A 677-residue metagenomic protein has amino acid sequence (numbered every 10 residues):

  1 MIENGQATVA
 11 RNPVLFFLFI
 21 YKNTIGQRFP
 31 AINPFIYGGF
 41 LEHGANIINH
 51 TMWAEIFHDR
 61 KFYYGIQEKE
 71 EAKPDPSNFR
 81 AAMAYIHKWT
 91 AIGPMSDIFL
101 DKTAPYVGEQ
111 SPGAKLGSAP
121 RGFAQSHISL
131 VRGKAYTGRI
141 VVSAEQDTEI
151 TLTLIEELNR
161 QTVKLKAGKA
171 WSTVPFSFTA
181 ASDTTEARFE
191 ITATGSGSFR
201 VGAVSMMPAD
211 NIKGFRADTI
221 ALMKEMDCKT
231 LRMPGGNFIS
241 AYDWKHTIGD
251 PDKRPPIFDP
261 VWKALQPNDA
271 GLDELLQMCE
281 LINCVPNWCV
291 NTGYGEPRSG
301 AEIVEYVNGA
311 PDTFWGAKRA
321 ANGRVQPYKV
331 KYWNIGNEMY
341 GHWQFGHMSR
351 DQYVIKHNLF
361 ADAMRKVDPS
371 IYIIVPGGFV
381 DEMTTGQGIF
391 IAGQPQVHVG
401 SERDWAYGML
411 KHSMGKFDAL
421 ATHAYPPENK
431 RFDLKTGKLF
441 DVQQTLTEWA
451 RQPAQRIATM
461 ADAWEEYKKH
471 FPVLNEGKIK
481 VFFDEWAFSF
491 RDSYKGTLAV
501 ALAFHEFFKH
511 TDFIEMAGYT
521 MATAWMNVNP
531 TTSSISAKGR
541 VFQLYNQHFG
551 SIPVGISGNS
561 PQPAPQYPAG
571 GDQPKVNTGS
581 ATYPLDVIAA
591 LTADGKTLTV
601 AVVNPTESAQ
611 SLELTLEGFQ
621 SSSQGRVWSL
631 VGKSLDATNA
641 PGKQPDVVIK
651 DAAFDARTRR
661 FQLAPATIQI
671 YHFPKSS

Functional and structural regions predicted by a protein language model:
L18-N268, V285, A301, D351 (+4 more regions): Extracellular and organelle-lumenal recognition/adhesion modules and their flexible linkers in secreted
V141-E145, T179-A181, Q547, V603-P605 (+1 more regions): Solvent-exposed strand-to-loop "edge" motifs in beta-rich extracellular domains
A181, R188, P208-C228, L275 (+5 more regions): An active-site-proximal structural segment forming one wall of the substrate-binding cleft that immediately precedes
A187-I191, R350-F504, S560-T578: Noncatalytic carbohydrate-binding groove/subsite architecture in carbohydrate-active enzymes
A193, P234-G235, F314-M348, H423-E428 (+1 more regions): Active-site groove signature of glycoside hydrolases
F508-L598, E607-Q610: Aromatic- and carboxylate-lined catalytic core of secreted/periplasmic carbohydrate-active enzymes
S580-S623, V627, G632, A666-H672: Carbohydrate-binding surface patches
F619-L663: Acidic, Ser/Thr/Pro-rich beta/coil linker or hinge segments at domain junctions
